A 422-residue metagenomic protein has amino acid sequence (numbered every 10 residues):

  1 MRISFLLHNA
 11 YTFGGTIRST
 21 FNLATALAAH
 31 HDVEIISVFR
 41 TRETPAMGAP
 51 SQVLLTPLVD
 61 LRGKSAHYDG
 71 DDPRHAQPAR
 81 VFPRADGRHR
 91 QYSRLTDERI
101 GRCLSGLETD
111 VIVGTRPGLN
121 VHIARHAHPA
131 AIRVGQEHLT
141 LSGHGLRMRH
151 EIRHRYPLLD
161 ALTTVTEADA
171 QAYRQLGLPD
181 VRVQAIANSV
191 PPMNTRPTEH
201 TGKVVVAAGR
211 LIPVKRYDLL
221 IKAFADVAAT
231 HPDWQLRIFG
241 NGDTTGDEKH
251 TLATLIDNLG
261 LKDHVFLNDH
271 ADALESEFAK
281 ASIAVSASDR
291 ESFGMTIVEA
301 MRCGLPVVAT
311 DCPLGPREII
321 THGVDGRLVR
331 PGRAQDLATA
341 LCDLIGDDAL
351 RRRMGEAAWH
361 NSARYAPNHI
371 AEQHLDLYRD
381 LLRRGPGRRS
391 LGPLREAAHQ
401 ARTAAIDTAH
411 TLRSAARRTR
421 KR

Functional and structural regions predicted by a protein language model:
S4, N194-K215, I221-F224, R237: Conserved donor-binding/catalytic core segment of Leloir-type glycosyltransferases
S37-E43, A208, Q235-H250: Glycosyltransferase donor-sugar binding loop
G135, S142, Y156-T195: Donor nucleotide-sugar binding/catalytic pocket of nucleotide-sugar-dependent glycosyltransferases
K249-D269: Nucleotide-activated donor-binding/catalytic signature segment of Leloir-type glycosyltransferases, i.e., the conserved
H270, D289: Aromatic "clamp/platform" in nucleotide-sugar-dependent glycosyltransferases that forms part of the donor/acceptor
P306-T310: Short hydrophobic beta-strand element within catalytic cores of glycosyltransferases and related nucleotide-activated
T321-G323, R327-A334, C342-D348: Conserved acidic donor-binding segment of nucleotide-sugar-dependent glycosyltransferases
D336, D343, L350-R364, Q373-D376: A short, well-ordered alpha-helix in the C-terminal region of glycosyltransferases
